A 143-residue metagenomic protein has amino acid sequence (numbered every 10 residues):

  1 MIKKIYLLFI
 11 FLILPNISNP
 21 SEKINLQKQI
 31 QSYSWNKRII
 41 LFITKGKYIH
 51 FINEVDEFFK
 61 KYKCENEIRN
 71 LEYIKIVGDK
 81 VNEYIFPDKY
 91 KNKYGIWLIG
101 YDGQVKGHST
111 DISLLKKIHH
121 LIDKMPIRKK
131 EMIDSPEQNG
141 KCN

Functional and structural regions predicted by a protein language model:
I2, Y6, P15-N143: Non-catalytic interaction/Regulatory regions outside core domains
F11-L12: Short, linear, compositionally biased motifs with a strong N-terminal bias
